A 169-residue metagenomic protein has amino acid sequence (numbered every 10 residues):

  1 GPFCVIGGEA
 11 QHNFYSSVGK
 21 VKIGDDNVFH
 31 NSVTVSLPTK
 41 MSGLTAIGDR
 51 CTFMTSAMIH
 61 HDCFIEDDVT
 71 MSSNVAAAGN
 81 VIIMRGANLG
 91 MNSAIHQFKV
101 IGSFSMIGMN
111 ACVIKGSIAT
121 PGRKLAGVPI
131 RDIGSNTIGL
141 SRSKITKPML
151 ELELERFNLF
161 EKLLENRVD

Functional and structural regions predicted by a protein language model:
G1-I23, V28-T34, P38-D49, T55-I59 (+2 more regions): Glycine-rich hexapeptide-repeat left-handed beta-helix
